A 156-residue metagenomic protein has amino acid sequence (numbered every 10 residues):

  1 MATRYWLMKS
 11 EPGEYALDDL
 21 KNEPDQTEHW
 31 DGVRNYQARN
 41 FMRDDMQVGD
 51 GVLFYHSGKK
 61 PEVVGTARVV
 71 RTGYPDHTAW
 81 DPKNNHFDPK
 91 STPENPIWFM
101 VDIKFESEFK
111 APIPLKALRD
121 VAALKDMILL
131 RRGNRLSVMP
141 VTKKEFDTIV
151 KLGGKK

Functional and structural regions predicted by a protein language model:
M1-V48, S57, E145-F146, K155-K156: Compositionally biased, charged N-terminal/linker segments
R4, Q26-H29, V48-D50, V63-G65 (+2 more regions): A generic structural signal for short beta-strands and their flanking turns/coil linkers
G13, K60, P75: Surface-exposed, flexible loop/turn segments at secondary-structure boundaries
V52-P61: Short, charged beta-turn/beta-strand-edge "cap" motif at the junction between a beta-strand and an adjacent loop
T66-L136: Aromatic- and Lys/Arg-enriched surface recognition patch
